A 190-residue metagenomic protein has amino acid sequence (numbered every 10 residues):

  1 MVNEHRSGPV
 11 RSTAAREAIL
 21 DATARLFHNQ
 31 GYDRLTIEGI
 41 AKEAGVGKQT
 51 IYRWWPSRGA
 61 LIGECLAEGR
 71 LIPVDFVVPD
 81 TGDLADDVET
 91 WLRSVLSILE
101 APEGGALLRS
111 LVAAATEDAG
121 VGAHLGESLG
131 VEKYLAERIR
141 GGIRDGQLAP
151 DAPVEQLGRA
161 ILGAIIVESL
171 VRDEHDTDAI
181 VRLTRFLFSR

Functional and structural regions predicted by a protein language model:
M1-E4, D86, T90, S97 (+4 more regions): C-terminal peripheral helix-coil segments that are non-catalytic and often amphipathic
M1-E43, Q49, W54, A60: Basic, helix-initiating cap at the start of DNA-binding domains
A60, T90, A106-S110, Q156-A160 (+1 more regions): Amphipathic alpha-helical interaction segments
I62-L66, L99-G122: Amphipathic alpha-helical segments used for helix-helix packing
L66-I72: Short, basic, alpha-helical segments at the C-terminal edge of helix-turn-helix-like DNA-binding modules
V74-G105: Hydrophobic alpha-helical connector segments
D86, A101-A106, A119-D145, V154-E155: Amphipathic alpha-helical packing segments from all-alpha helical-bundle domains
